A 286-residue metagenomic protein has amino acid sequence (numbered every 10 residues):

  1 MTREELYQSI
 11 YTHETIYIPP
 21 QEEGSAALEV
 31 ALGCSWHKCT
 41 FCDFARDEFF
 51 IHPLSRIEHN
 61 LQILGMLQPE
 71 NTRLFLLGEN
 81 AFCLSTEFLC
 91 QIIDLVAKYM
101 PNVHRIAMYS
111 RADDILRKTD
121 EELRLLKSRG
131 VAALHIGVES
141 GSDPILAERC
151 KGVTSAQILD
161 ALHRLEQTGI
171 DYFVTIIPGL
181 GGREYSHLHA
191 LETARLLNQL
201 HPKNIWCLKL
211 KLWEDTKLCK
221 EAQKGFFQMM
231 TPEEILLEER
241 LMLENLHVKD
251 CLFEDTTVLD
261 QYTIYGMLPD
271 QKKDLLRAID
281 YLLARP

Functional and structural regions predicted by a protein language model:
M1-E22, N198-P286: Auxiliary Fe-S-binding modules of radical SAM enzymes
H13-R56: Canonical Radical SAM [4Fe-4S] cluster-binding loop centered on the CxxxCxxC motif and its immediate flanking residues
A26-L28, T72-L74, H104-M108, L134-I136 (+3 more regions): Hydrophobic faces of well-ordered beta-strands that scaffold small-molecule active sites in alpha/beta enzyme cores
C34, C42, I57, L76 (+5 more regions): Conserved, mostly hydrophobic/aromatic
I57, L89, T119, I158 (+3 more regions): Aromatic/hydrophobic pocket-lining residues that form the small-molecule binding cavity in soluble enzyme cores
M66-Q167, H247: Conserved SAM/AdoMet-binding glycine-rich loop
D113, G137, G141-I145, L165-H189 (+2 more regions): Conserved strand-turn element in the central/C-terminal portion of the radical SAM core barrel that lines
E121-E122, G181-Q199: Catalytic cores of alpha/beta
